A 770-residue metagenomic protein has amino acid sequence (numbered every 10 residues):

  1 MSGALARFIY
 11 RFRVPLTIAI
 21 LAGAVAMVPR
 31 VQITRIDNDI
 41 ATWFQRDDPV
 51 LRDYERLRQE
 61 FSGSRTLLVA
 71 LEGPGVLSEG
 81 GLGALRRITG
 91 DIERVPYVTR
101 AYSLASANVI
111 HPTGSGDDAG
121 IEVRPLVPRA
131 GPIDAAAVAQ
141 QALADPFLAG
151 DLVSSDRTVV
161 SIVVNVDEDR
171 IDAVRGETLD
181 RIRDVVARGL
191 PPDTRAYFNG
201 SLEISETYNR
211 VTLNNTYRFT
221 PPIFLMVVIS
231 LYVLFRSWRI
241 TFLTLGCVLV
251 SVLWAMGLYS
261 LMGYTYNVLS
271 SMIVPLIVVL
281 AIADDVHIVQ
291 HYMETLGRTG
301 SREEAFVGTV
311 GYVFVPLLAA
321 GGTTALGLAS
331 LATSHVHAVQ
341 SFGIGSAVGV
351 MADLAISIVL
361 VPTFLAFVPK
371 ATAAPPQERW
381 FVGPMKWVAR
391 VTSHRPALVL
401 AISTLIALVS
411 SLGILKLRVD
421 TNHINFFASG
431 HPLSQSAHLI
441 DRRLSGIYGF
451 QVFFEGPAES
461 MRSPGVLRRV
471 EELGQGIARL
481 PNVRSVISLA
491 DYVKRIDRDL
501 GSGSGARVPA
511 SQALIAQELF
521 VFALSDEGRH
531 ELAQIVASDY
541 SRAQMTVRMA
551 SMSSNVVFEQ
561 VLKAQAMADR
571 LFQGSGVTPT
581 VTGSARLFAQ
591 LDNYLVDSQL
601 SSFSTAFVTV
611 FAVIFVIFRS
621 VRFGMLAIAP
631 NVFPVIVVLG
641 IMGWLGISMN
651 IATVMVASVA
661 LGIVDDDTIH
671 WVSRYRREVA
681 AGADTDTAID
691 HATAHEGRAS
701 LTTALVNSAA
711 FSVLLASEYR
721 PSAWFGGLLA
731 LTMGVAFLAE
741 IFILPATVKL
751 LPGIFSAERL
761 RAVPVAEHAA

Functional and structural regions predicted by a protein language model:
M1-F224: Membrane-proximal extracytoplasmic
M1-I36, P362-T363, P375-H423, Q435 (+1 more regions): Signature of alpha-helical transmembrane segments and their immediate interfacial
L16, V31-G75, L82, R129-L152 (+9 more regions): Solvent-exposed, non-transmembrane loop/terminal regulatory segments of multi-pass membrane proteins
E55, Q59, P128-W238, L249 (+2 more regions): Extracytoplasmic
L213-Y266, T333-H337, S601-G646, A716-R720: Interfacial segments of transmembrane alpha-helices in multi-pass membrane proteins
S230, L318-L360, A366, F611-F615 (+3 more regions): Hydrophobic, glycine/alanine-rich multi-pass transmembrane helices and their short helix-loop junctions in large
L276-L296, L317-A320, T324, V359 (+4 more regions): Short helical (or helix-break) motifs at transmembrane helix termini and adjacent helical loops in multi-pass membrane
T295-G322, V679-L705: Helix-loop junctions and hydrophobic alpha-helical segments within the transmembrane domains of large membrane
